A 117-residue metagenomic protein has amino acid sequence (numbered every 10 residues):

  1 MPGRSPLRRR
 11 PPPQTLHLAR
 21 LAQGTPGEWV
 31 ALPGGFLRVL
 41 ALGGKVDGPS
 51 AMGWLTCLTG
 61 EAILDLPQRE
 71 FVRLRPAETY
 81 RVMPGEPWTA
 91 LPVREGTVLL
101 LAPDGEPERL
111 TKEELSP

Functional and structural regions predicted by a protein language model:
M1-V46, P117: A short, N-terminal "cap"/entry segment at the start of jelly-roll beta-barrel domains of the cupin/DSBH fold
G3, V93-P117: Double-stranded beta-helix
A41, L66-Q68, P92, L101-P103: Residue-level recognition of conserved beta-strand positions in structured domain cores
D47-D65: Short, conserved beta-strand element in jelly-roll/cupin
W54, T79-R81, V98: Residue-level marker of beta-strand positions
Q68-G85: Short acidic-glycine-tyrosine-enriched beta hairpin
